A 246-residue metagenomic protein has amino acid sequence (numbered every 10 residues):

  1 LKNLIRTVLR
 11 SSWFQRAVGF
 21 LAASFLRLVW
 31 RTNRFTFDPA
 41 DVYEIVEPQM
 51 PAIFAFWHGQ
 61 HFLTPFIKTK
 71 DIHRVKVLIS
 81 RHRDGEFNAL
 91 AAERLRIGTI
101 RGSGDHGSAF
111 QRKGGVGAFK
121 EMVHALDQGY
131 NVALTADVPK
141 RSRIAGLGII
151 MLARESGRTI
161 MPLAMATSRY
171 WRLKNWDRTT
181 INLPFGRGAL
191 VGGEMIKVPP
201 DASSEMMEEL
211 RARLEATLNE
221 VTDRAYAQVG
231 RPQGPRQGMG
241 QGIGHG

Functional and structural regions predicted by a protein language model:
L1-K68, I72-R74, L90, R96-G98 (+3 more regions): Membrane-anchoring hydrophobic helices of lipid-metabolizing enzymes
W57-H61, R81-D84, F185: Short glycine-enriched loops at secondary-structure junctions
H61, P139-R141, S168: Solvent-exposed loop/turn segments at secondary-structure junctions within structured extracellular/periplasmic domains
L78, G102, T135, P162-M165: Generic beta-sheet signal
S80-D127: Conserved nucleotide-cofactor-binding alpha/beta core module
G115-S156: Catalytic-site beta-strand/loop segments enriched in glycine and acidic/polar residues
I144-S204: A cross-family acyltransferase "interaction/gating" segment
